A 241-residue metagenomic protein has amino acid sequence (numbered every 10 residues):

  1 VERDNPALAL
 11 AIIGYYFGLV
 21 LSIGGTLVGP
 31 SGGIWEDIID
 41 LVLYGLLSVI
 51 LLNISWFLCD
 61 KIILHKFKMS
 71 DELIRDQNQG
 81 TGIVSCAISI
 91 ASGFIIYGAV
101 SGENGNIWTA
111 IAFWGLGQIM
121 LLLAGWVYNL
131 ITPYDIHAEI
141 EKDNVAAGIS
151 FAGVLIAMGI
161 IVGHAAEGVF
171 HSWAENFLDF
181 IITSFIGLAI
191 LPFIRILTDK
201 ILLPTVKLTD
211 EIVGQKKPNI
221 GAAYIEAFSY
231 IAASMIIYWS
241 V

Functional and structural regions predicted by a protein language model:
V1-A11, M69-V84, H137-F151, T209-I225: Membrane-interface segments at loop-to-transmembrane junctions
D4-P6, S31-L47, C59-V84, W108: Membrane-interface helix-loop-helix junctions at boundaries between adjacent transmembrane segments
G18-G25, S85-A99, F151-V169, Y224-V241: Hydrophobic alpha-helical transmembrane segments in multi-pass integral membrane proteins
L27-D40, I95-A110, H164-D179, I237-V241: Helix-coil boundary and interhelical linker segments in multi-pass alpha-helical membrane proteins
E36-N53, G105-L122, E175-L191: Alpha-helical transmembrane segments
L46-H65, G115-P133, A189-T205: Membrane-water interface of transmembrane alpha-helices
K61-E72, N129-E141, V169-W173, K200-E211: Juxtamembrane membrane-water interface segments of multi-pass membrane proteins, especially cytoplasmic-side
V145-A147, W173-I231, M235: C-terminal transmembrane helix-loop-helix hairpin of multi-pass membrane proteins
